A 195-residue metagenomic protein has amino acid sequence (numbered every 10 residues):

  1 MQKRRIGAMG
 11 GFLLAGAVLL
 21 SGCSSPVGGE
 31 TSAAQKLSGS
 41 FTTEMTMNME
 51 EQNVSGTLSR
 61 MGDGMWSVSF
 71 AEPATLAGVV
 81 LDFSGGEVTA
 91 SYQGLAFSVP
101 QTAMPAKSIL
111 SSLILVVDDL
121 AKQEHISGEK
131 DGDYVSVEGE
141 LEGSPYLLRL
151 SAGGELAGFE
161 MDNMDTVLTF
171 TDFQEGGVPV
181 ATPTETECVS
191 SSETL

Functional and structural regions predicted by a protein language model:
Q2-G10: Bacterial N-terminal signal peptides that target proteins for export
L19-G22: C-terminal motif of bacterial Sec signal peptides marking the signal peptidase cleavage site
S24-V27: Bacterial signal peptide processing site
A33-A34, T57-M61, L81, Q123-K130 (+1 more regions): Short, exposed beta-strand/loop patches in secreted or surface proteins that constitute
A33-Q52, W66-S67: A short, Trp-centered hydrophobic/proline-enriched beta-strand micro-motif
A34-K36, A90-S144: Flexible, processing/modification-adjacent segments and terminal tails in exported/periplasmic/extracellular proteins
L58-V116, M164-T169: An acidic-aromatic
S67-A74, E124-L195: Gly/Pro-enriched, hydrophobic low-complexity segments that function as extracytoplasmic propeptides/linkers
